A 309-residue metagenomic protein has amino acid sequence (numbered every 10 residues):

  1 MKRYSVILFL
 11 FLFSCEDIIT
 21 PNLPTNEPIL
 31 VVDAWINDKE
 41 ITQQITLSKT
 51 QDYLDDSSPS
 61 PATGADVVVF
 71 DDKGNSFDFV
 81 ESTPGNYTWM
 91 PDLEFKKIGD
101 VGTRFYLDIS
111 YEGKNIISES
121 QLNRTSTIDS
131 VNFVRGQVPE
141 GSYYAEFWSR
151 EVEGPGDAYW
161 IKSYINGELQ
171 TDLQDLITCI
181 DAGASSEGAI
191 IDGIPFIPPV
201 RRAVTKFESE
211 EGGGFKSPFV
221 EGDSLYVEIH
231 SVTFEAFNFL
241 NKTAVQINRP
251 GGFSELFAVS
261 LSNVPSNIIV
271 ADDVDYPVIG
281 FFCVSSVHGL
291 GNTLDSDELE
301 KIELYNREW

Functional and structural regions predicted by a protein language model:
M1-Y4, D17: Positively charged n-region of N-terminal signal peptides that target proteins for export
Y4-F13: Sec-dependent N-terminal signal peptides
E16-W309: A sequence/structural signal for flexible, mid-protein segments enriched in small/helix-disrupting residues
